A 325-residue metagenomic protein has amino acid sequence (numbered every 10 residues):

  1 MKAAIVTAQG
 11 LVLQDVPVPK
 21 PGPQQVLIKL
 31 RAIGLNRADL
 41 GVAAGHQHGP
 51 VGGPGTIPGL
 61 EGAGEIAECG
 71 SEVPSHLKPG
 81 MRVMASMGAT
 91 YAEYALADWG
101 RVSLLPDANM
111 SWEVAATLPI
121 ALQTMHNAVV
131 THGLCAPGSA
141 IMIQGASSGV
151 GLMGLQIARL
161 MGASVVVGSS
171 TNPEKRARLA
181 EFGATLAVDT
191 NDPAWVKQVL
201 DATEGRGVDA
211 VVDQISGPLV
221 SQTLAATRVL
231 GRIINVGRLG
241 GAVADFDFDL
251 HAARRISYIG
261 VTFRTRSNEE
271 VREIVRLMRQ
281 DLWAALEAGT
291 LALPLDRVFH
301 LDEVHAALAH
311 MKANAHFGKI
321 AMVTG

Functional and structural regions predicted by a protein language model:
P19-G34, H46-A89: Glycine-rich beta-strand-centered segment in the early N-terminal region that forms part of a ligand/cofactor-binding
M87-G100: A structural motif shared across PLP-dependent enzymes of the aminotransferase-like
T90-E93, S170-R178, V243-F248: Short, glycine/polar-rich helix-capping loops at beta-to-alpha or helix-loop-helix junctions that flank or form
A116-D192: Mid-domain Rossmann-like dinucleotide-binding core that forms the NAD(H)/NADP(H) cofactor-binding site
A194-G205: Short amphipathic alpha-helix with an adjacent loop that forms part of the alpha/beta core around
G205, W283, A288-R297, H305-G325: C-terminal capping/lid region of NAD(P)-dependent oxidoreductase domains
P218-T290, V323-G325: Glycine-rich phosphate-binding loop and adjacent beta-alpha segment of Rossmann(oid) nucleotide-cofactor-binding
